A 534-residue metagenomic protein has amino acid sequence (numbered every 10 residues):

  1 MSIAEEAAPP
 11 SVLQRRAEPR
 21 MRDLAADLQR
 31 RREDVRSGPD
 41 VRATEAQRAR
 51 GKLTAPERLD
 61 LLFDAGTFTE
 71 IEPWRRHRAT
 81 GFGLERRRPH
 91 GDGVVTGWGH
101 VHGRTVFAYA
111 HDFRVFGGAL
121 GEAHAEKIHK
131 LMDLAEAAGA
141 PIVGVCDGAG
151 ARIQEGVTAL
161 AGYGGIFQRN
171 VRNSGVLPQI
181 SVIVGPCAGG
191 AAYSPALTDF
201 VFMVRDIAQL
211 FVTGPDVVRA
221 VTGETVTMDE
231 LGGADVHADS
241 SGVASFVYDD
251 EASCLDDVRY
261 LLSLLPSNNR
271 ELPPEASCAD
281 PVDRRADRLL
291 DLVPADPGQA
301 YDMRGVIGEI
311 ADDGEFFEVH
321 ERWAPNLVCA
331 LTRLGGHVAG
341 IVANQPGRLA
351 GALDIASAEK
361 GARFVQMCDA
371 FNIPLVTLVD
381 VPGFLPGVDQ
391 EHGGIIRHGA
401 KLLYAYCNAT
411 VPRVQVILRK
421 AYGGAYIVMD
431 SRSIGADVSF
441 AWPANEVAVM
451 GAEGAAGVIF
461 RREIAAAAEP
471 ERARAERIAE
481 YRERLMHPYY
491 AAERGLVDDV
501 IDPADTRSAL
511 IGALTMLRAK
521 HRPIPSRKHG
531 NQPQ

Functional and structural regions predicted by a protein language model:
M1-Q534: Ligand-binding clefts of soluble mixed alpha/beta catalytic domains
